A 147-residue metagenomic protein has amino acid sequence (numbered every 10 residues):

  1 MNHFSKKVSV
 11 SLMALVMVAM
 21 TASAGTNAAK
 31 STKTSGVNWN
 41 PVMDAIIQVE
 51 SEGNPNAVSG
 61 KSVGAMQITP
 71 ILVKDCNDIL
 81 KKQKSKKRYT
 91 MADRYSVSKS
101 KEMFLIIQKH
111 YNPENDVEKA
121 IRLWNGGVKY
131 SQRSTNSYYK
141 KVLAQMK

Functional and structural regions predicted by a protein language model:
M1-P41, K140, A144-K147: N-terminal secretory targeting signals
G36-W39, S59, E114-V117: Extracellular/periplasmic catalytic domains that process cell-envelope and extracellular macromolecules
N38-N54, I68, F104, K119-G127: Short, functionally critical alpha-helical segments immediately adjacent to catalytic or ligand/cofactor-binding
V42, K61-G64, Y138: Residues that flank catalytic or metal-binding motifs in active/ligand-binding sites
E50, V58-D75: Short N-proximal segments of mature Sec-exported proteins
N54-P55, Y111: Short helix-to-loop capping/linker segments positioned immediately adjacent to catalytic or ligand/cofactor-binding
A57-S59, S134-T135: Short, solvent-exposed loop/turn and secondary-structure capping segments
P70-L123, V128-S131, Y139-K147: Alpha-helical segment that forms one wall of the substrate-binding/catalytic cleft in peptidoglycan-active domains
